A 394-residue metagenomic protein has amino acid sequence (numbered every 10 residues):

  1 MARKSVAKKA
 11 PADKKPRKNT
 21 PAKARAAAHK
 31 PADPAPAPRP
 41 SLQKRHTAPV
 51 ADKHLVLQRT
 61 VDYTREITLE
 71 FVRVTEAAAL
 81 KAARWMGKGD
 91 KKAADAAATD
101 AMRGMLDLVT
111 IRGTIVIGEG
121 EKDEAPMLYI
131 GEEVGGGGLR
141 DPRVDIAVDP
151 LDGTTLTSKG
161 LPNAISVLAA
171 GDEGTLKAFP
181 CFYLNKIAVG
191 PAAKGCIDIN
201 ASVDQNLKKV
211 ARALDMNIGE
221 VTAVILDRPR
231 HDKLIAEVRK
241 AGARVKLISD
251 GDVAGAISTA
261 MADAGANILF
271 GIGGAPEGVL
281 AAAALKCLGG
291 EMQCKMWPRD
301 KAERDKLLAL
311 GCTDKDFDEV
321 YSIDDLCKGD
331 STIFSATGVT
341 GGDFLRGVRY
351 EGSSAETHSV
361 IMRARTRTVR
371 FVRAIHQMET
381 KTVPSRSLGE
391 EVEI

Functional and structural regions predicted by a protein language model:
A2-S5, K15-A147, R212, V253-A254 (+4 more regions): N-terminal subdomain of lithium-sensitive/metallo-dependent phosphomonoesterases centered on the IMPase/IPPase/PAP
D107-L108, E133-D141, D149, T157-L161 (+5 more regions): Solvent-exposed alpha-helices and their adjacent loops that cap or buttress functional pockets in soluble metabolic
I115-E119, I146-V148, T157-K159, A178 (+5 more regions): General beta-strand structural signal in soluble alpha/beta enzymes
M127-Y129, S158-L161, P180-F182, K233-R239 (+4 more regions): Short acidic, glycine/serine/threonine-rich loops at helix termini
D141-D152, L156-K177: DPxDG-like acidic metal-binding loop motif
V167, D172-I248, D314-K315, D330 (+2 more regions): Acidic beta-strand-loop-alpha-helix segment within the catalytic core of divalent metal-dependent phosphate-processing
S249, S258-D263, I268-I394: Helical "lid/coupling" subdomains associated with nucleotide-phosphate turnover
